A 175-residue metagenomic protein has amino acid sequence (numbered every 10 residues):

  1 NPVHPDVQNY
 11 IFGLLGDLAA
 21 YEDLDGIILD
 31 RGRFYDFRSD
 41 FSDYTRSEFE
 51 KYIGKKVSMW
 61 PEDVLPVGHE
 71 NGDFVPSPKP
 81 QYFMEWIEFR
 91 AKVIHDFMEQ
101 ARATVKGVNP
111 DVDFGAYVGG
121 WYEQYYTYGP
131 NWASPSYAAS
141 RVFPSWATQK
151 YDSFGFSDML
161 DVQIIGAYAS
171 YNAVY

Functional and structural regions predicted by a protein language model:
N1-V174: Polysaccharide-binding and catalytic clefts of secreted carbohydrate-active enzymes
